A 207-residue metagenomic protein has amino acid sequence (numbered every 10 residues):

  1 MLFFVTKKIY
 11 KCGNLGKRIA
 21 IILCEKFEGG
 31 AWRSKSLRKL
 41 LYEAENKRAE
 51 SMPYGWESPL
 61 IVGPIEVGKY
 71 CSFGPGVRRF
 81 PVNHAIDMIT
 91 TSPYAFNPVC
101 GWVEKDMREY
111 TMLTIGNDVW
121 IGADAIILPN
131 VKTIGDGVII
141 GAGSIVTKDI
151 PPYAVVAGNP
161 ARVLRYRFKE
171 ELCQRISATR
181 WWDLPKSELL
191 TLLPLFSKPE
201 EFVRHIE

Functional and structural regions predicted by a protein language model:
M1-E43: Membrane-proximal basic amphipathic "stem/tether" segments
R48, Y54-I134: Flexible, glycine/small-residue-enriched loop-and-beta-strand segment within the central core of proteins
A85, P152, P160: A generic "binding-loop/recognition-motif" signal
Y94-I126, P160-E207: C-terminal segments of enzyme domains that contribute to small-molecule binding surfaces
D136, P151-Y153: Conserved catalytic segment of ABC-fold P-loop ATPases
S144: Active-site metal-binding loops of divalent metal-dependent hydrolases
K148: Short helix N-cap motif at coil->helix boundaries in the Bergerat
